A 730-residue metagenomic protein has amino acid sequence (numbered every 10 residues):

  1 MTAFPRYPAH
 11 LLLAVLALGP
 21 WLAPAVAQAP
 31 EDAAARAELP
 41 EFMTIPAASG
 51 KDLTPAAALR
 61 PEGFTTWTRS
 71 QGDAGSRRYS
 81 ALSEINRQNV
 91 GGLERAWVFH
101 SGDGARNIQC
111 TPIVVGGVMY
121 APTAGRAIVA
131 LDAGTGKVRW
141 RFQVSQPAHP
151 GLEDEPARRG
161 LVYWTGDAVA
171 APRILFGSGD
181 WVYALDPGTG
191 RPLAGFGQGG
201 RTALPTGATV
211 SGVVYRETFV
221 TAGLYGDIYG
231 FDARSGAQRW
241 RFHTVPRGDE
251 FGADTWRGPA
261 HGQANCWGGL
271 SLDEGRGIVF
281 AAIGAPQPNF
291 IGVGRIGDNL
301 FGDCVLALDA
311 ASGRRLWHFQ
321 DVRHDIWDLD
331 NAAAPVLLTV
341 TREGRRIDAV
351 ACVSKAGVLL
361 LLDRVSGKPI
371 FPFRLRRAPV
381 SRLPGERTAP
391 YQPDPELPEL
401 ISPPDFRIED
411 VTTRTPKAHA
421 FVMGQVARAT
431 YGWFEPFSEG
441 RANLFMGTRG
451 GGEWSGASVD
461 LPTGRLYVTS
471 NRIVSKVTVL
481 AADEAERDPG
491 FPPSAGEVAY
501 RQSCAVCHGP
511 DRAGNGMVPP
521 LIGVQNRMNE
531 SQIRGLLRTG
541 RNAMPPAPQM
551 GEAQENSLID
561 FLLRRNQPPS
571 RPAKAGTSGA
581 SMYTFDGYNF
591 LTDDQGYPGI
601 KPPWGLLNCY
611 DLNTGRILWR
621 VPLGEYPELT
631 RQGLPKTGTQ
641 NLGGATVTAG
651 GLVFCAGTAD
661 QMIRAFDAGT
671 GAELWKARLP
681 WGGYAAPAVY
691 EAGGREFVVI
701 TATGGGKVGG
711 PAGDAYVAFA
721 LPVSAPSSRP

Functional and structural regions predicted by a protein language model:
Q28-A81, T388-R414, A573-Y583, S727-P730: N-terminal pre-domain segments of enzymes
F64-Q71, R106-A127, E153-W181, T206-I228 (+9 more regions): Repeat-blade elements of multi-bladed beta-propeller folds
R95-V98, R141, P187-P205, R234-P259 (+5 more regions): Blade-edge beta-strand/turn elements of extracellular beta-propeller and related beta-sheet repeat scaffolds
A170-P172, G226, A281-L300, I473-D488 (+2 more regions): Short, conserved, GDST-rich strand-edge loop motifs in beta-rich repeat architectures
T218, I278, G490-S494, V498-V506 (+3 more regions): Extracytoplasmic electron-transfer domains, predominantly the class I c-type cytochrome c fold
D227-A237, D298-S312, V365-S366, L606-D611 (+1 more regions): Beta-propeller blade signature
R323-I326, N331-A334, R376-V380, L444-G451 (+3 more regions): Conserved blade-ending motifs and adjacent loop-strand segments that build the rim/top face of beta-propeller domains
G464-T469, I473-L480, A688-P730: Blade-level signature of beta-propeller repeat domains, shared across WD40, Kelch, NHL, RCC1 and BNR/Asp-box propellers
